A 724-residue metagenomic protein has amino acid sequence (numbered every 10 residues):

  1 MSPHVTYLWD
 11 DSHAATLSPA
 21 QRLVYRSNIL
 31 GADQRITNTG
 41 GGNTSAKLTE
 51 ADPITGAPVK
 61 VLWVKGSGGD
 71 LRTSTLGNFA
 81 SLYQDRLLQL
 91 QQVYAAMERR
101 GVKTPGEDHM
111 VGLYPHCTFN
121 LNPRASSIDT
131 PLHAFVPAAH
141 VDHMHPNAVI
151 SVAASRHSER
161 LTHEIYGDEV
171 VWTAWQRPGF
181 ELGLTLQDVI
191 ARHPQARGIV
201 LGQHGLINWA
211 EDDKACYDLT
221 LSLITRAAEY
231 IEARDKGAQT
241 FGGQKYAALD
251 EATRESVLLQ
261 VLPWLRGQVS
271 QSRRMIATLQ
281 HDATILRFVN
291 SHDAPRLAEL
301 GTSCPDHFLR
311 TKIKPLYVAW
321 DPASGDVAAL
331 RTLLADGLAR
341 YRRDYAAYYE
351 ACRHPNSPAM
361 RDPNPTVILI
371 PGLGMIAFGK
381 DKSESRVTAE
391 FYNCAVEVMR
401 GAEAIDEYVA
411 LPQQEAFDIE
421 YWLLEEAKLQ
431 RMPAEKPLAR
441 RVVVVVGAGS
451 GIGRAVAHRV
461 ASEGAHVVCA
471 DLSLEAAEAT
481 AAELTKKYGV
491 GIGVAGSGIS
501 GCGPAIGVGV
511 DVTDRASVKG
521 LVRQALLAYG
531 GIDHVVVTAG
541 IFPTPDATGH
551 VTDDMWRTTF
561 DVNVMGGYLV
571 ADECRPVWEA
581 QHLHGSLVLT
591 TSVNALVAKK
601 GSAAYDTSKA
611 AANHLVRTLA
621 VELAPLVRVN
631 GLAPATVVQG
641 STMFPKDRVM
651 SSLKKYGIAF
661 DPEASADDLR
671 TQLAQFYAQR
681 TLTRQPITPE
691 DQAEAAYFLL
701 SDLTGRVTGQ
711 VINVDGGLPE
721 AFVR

Functional and structural regions predicted by a protein language model:
M1-V443, A455: Glycine-rich flexible loops
F542-P545, Y697, T708-R724: Short C-terminal tail/terminal secondary-structure segment of NAD(P)H-dependent dehydrogenase/reductase domains
D546-T548, T552-R557, Y677: Substrate-binding pocket helix/loop in short-chain dehydrogenase/reductase
T548-G549, V597-A603, R684: Active-site loop immediately N-terminal to the catalytic Tyr-X3-Lys motif of short-chain dehydrogenase/reductase
T552-Y568, V588, A612: Catalytic Tyr-X3-Lys loop
A571, S608: Active-site helix of classical SDR
P576, V621-P625, G705: Alpha-helical segment proximal to the catalytic Tyr-Lys
S592: Residue(s) in the substrate-gating loop at a strand-loop-helix junction that position the organic substrate next
